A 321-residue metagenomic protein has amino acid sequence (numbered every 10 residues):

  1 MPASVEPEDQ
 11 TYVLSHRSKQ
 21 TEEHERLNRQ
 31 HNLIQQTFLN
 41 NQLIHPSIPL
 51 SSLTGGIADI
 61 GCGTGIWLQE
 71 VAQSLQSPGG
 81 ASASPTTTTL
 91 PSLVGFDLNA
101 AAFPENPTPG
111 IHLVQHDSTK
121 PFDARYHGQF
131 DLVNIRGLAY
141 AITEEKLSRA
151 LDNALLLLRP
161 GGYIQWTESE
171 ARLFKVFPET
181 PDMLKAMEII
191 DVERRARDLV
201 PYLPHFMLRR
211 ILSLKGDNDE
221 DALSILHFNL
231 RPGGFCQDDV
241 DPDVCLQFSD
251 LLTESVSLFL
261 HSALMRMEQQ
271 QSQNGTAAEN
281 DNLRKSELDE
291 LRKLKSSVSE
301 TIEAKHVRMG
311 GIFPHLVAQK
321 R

Functional and structural regions predicted by a protein language model:
M1-G128, E168-E188, V192-R195, N229-R321: N-terminal charged/capping segments associated with class I S-adenosyl-L-methionine
I66-V71, E144-A150: Classical protein tyrosine phosphatase
Q76, R159, G216: Short conserved AdoMet
F130-K146: A short SAM/SAH-binding and catalytic strip from SAM-dependent methyltransferases
S148-P160: A short glycine-rich, Lys/Arg-flanked "PGG" loop and its adjoining helix->strand segment in the class I
G161-E168: Conserved beta-strand signature within the Rossmann-like core of class I S-adenosyl-L-methionine
L199-K215: Short alpha-helix
D217-F228: Short, well-structured beta-strand/strand-turn elements
